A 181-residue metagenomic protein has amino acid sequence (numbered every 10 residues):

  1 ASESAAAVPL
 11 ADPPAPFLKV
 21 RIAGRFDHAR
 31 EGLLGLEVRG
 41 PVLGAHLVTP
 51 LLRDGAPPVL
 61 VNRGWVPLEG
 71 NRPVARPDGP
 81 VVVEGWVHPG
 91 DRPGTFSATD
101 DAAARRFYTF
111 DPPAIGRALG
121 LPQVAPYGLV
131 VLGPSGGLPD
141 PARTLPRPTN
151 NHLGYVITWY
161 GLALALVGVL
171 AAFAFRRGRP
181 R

Functional and structural regions predicted by a protein language model:
A1-R181: Surface-exposed, charge/polar-rich loops and edge strands
